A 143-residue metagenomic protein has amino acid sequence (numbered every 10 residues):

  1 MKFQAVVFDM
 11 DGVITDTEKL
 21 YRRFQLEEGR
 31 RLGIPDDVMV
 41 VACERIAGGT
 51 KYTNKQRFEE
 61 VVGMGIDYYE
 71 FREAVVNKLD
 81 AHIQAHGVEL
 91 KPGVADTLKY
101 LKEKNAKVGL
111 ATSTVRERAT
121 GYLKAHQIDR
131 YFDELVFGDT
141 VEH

Functional and structural regions predicted by a protein language model:
F3-A95, Y100, K104, E117: N-terminal helical cap/lid subdomain that shapes the substrate entry/recognition surface in HAD-like hydrolases
I14, G109-L110: Short catalytic-loop micro-motif centered on adjacent basic/acidic residues
V88-E89, G109, V115-H143: Substrate-recognition "cap/lid" segment bordering the active-site pocket of phosphatases
